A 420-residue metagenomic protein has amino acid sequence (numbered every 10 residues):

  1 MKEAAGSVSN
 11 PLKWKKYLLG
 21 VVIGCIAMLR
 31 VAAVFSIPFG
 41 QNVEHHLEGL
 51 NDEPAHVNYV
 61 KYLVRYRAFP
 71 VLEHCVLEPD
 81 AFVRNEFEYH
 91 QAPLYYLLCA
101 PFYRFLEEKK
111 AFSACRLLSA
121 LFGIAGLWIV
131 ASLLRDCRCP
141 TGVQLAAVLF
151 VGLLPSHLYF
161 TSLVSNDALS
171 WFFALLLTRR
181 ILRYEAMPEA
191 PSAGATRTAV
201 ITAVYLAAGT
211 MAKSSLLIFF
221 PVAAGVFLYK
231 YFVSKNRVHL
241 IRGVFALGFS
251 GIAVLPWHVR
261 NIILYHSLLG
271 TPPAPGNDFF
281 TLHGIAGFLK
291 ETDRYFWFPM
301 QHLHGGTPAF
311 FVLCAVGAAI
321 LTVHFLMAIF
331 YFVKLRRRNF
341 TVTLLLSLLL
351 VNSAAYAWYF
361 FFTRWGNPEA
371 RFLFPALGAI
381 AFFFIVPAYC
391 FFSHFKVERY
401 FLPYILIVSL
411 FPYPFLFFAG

Functional and structural regions predicted by a protein language model:
M1-F39, R135, I241-F249, R336-L346 (+1 more regions): Start-transfer (signal-anchor) and selected internal transmembrane alpha helices of multi-pass inner/ER membrane
K15-P54, K61-P79, V83, G248-I263 (+2 more regions): Transmembrane signal-anchor helices characteristic of membrane glycosylation enzymes that use polyprenol
P101, A114-R138, F172, L176 (+1 more regions): Transmembrane-helix motifs of polytopic, lipid-linked glycan transferases
K109-S113, V130-L153, W171-F172, R399: Transmembrane-helix signature of polytopic, membrane-embedded enzymes that assemble or transfer cell-envelope glycans
S156-L169: Short acidic/glycine- and proline-prone juxtamembrane loop motifs at membrane-interface regions of multi-pass membrane
R183-P191, F219-G251: Perimembrane helix-loop-helix junctions
R197-S214, F219-F220, F249-I252: Membrane-interface alpha helices of multi-pass inner-membrane proteins
H258, I262-Y331: Membrane-lumen/periplasm interface segments of multi-pass, membrane-embedded glycan/lipid transferases
